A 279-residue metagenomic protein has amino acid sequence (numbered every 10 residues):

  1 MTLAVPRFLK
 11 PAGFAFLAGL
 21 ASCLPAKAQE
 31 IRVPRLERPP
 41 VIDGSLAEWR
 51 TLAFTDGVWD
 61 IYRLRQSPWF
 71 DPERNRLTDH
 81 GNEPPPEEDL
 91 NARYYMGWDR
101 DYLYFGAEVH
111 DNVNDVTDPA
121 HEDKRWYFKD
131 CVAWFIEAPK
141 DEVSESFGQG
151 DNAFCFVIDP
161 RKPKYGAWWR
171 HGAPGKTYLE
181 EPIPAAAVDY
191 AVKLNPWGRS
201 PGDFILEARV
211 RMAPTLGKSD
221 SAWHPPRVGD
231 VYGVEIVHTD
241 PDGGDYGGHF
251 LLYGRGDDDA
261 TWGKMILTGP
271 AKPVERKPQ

Functional and structural regions predicted by a protein language model:
M1-L9: N-terminal secretory signal peptides that target proteins for export/translocation
P6, C23-P25: Glycine-centered signal
P11-S22: Bacterial N-terminal signal peptides
K27-Q279: Structural preference for beta-rich elements and adjacent junctions enriched in aromatics
